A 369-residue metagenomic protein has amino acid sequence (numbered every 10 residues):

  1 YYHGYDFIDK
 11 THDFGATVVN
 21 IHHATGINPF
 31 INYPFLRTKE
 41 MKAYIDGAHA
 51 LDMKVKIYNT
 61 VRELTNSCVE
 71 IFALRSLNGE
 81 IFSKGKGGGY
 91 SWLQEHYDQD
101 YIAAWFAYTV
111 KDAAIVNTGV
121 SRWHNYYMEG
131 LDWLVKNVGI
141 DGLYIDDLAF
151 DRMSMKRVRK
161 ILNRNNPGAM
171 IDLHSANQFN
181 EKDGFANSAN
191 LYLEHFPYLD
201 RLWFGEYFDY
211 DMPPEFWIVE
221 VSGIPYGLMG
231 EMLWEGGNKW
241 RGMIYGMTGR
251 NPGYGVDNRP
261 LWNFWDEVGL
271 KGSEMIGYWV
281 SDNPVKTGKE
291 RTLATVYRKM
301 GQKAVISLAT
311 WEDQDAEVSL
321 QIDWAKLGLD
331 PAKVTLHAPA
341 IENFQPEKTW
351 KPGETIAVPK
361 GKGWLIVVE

Functional and structural regions predicted by a protein language model:
Y1-G88: Aromatic- and glycine-enriched glycan-recognition loops and surfaces that form the carbohydrate-binding subsites
Y1-Y2, H22-T38, T109-N125, G139-A149: The substrate-binding groove and active-site-proximal loops of carbohydrate-active enzymes, especially glycoside
V18, D52-K56, D141-G142, G168-D172: Structural preference for beta-strand elements that scaffold enzyme active sites
T25, V61-T65, A149-D151, S175-F179: Active-site-proximal loop/turn and secondary-structure-junction residues that shape catalytic pockets, frequently
K39-D46, A50, E129, W133 (+1 more regions): Alpha-helical scaffolding segments of alpha/beta enzyme cores, especially the outer helices of TIM-barrel or partial
I57-V138: Active-site-adjacent "subsite" loops/lids of carbohydrate-active enzymes
M128, R152-A338: Active-site-proximal substrate-binding groove within the catalytic cores of carbohydrate-active enzymes
E347-E369: C-terminal beta-strand-rich structural cap/linker in extracellular carbohydrate-active enzymes
